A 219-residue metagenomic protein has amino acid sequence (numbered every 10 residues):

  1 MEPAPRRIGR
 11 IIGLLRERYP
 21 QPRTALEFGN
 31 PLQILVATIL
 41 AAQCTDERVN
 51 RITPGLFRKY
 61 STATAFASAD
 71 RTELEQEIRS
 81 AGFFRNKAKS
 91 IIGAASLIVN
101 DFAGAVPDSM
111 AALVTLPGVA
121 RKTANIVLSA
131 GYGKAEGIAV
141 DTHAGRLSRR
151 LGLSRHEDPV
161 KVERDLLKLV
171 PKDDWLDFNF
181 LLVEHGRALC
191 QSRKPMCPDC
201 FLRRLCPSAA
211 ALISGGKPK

Functional and structural regions predicted by a protein language model:
E2-P218: Catalytic cores of DNA base-excision repair glycosylases
